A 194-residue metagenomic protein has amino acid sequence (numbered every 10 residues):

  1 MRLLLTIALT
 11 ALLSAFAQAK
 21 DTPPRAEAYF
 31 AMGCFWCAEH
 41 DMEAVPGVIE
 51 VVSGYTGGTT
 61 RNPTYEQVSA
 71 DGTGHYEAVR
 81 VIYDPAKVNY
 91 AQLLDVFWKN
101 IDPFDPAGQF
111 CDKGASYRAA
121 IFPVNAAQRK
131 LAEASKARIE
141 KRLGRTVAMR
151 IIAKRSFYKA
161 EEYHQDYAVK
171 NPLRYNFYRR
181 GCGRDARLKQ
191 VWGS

Functional and structural regions predicted by a protein language model:
R2-A15: Bacterial N-terminal signal peptides
F16-S194: Flexible coil/turn and secondary-structure edge motifs
